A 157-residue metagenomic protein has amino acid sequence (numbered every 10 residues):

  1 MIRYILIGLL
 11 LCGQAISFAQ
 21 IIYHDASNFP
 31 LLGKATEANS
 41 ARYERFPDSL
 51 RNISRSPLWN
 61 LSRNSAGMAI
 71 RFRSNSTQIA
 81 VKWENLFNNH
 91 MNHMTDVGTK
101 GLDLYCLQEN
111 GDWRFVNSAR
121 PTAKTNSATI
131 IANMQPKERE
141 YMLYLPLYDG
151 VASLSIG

Functional and structural regions predicted by a protein language model:
M1-I21: Bacterial Sec-dependent N-terminal signal peptides
S17-G157: N-terminal secretory targeting modules
